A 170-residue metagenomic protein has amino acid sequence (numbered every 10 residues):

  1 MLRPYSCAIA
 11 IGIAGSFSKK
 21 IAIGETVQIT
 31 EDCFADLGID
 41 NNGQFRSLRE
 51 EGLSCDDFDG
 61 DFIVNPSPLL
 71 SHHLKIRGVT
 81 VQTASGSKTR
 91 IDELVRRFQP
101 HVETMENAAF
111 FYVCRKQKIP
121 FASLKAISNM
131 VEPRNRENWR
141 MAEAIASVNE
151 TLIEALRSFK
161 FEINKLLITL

Functional and structural regions predicted by a protein language model:
M1-P4: Short, well-structured alpha-helical segments in soluble
S6-I9: Structural motif
I11-A14, S128: Glycine-rich beta-strand-to-loop/alpha-helix junction loops that act as flexible
I13-F98, V102: Mid-sequence, gly/pro-rich, charge-dense loop/helix-turn segments that line enzyme active sites
T26-Q28, F121, R140-A142: Short, hinge-like loop/turn segments at secondary-structure boundaries
L69-S71, V113-I119, A155-S158: A structural motif corresponding to the C-terminal end of an alpha-helix and its immediate exit/capping segment
T83-R136: A C-terminal functional module that forms or caps the active site or interfaces directly with catalytic machinery
V131-L170: His/Asp/Glu-rich mid-to-C-terminal helical/loop segments that flank catalytic regions of hydrolases
